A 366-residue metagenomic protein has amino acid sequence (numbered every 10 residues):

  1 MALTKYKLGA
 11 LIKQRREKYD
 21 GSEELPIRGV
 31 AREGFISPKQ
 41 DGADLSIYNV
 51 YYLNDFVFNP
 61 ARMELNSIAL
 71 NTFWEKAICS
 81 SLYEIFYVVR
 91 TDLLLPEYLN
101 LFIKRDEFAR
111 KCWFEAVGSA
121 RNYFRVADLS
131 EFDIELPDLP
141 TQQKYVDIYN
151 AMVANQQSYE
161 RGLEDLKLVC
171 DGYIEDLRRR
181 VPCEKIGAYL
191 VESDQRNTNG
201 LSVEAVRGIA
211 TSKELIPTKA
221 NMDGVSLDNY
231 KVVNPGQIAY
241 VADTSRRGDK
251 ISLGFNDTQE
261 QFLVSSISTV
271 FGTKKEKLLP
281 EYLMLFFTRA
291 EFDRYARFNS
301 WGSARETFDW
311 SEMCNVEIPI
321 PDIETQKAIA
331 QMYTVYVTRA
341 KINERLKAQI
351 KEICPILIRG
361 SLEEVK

Functional and structural regions predicted by a protein language model:
M1-Y19, G29, E131-T198, D322-K366: Non-catalytic DNA-recognition/assembly elements of restriction-modification systems
Y6-F56, G187-T198, S202-I238: Sequence-specific dsDNA recognition surfaces
R32-E33, Y48-V50, L95, Y123-R125 (+6 more regions): Short alpha-helical linear motifs
F58-K104, P235, A239-T288: A short beta-sheet element
F73-W74, E115, V146-N150, G254-F255: "Short basic amphipathic alpha-helical interaction patches in structured regions
K76-Y83, V117-Q143, Q261-I267, W301-K327: A short glycine-rich beta-alpha junction/loop motif
E97-S119, E281-S303, F308-D309: Short, positively charged
